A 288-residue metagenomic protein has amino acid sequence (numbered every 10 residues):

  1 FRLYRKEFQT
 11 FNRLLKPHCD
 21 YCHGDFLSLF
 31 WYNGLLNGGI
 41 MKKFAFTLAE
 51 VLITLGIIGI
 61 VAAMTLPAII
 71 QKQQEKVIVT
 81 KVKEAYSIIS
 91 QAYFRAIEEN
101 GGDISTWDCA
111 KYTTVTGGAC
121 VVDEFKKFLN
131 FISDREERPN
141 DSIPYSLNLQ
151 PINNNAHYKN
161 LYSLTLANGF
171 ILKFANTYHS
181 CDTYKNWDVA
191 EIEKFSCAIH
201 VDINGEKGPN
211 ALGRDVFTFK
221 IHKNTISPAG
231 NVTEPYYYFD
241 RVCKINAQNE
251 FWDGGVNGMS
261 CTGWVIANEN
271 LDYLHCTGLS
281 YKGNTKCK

Functional and structural regions predicted by a protein language model:
F1-F46: N-terminal leader/signal peptides at the extreme start of proteins
H18-H23, G34, T113-K288: Intrinsically disordered, low-complexity regions enriched in Pro/Ser/Thr/Gly and acidic residues
K42-Q74, K81: N-terminal single-pass transmembrane signal-anchor helix
T47, V77, I97-G101: Short, Lys/Arg-rich amphipathic alpha-helical interaction segments that bind nucleic acids or acidic protein surfaces
K72-K76, T80-I88, A92: Membrane-proximal extracytoplasmic alpha-helices
S90-C109, F131-D134: Alpha-helix exit/C-cap motif
